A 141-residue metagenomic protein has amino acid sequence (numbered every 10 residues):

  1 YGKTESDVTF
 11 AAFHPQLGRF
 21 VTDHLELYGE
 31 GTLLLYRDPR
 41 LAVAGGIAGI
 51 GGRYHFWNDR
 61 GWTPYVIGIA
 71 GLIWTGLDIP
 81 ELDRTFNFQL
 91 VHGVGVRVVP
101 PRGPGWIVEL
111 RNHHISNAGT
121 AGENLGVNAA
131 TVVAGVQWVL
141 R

Functional and structural regions predicted by a protein language model:
Y1-K3, Y36-P39, L77-L82, A118-N124: Extracellular loop and loop/strand-boundary signature of outer-membrane beta-barrel proteins
D7-F13, A42-A48, W62, R84-L90 (+1 more regions): Residues that define the transmembrane beta-barrel architecture of outer-membrane proteins
A11-D78, P100, Q137: Gram-negative (and chloroplast) outer-membrane scaffold detector with strong preference for beta-barrel transmembrane
E81, G103-I107: Short conserved catalytic/interaction loops centered on acidic-Pro-aromatic/His motifs
G93: Specific aromatic-rich, kink-prone transmembrane helix
V98-P100, G126-R141: Outer-membrane beta-barrel "beta-signal"
E109-R111: Transmembrane alpha-helical segments of integral membrane proteins
H114: Histidine-centered active-site/metal-ligand motif
